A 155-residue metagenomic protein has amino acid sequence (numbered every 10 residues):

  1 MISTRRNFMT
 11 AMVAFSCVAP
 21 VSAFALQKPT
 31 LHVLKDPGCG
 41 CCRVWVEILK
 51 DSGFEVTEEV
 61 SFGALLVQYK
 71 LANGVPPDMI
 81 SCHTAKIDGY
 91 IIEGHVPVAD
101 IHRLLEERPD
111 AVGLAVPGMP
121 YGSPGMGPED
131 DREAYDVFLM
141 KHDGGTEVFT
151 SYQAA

Functional and structural regions predicted by a protein language model:
M1-S16: N-terminal secretory signal peptides and thylakoid transit peptides that target proteins across membranes
A23-A25: Boundary at the C-terminal end of the N-terminal hydrophobic targeting segment
P29-V44: Local sequence-structure signature of Cys/Sec-based thiol-disulfide redox active-site neighborhoods
W45, F62-L65, P97, I101: Stable alpha-helical elements in mature extracytoplasmic
I48-T57: Conserved helix-turn-beta segment immediately C-terminal to the redox Cys motif in thioredoxin-like folds
V56-V67, I87: Thiol-based oxidoreductase modules, predominantly thioredoxin-like and allied folds used for disulfide exchange
L71-A155: Thiol/selenol-based redox catalytic cores and closely related redox-interacting motifs
